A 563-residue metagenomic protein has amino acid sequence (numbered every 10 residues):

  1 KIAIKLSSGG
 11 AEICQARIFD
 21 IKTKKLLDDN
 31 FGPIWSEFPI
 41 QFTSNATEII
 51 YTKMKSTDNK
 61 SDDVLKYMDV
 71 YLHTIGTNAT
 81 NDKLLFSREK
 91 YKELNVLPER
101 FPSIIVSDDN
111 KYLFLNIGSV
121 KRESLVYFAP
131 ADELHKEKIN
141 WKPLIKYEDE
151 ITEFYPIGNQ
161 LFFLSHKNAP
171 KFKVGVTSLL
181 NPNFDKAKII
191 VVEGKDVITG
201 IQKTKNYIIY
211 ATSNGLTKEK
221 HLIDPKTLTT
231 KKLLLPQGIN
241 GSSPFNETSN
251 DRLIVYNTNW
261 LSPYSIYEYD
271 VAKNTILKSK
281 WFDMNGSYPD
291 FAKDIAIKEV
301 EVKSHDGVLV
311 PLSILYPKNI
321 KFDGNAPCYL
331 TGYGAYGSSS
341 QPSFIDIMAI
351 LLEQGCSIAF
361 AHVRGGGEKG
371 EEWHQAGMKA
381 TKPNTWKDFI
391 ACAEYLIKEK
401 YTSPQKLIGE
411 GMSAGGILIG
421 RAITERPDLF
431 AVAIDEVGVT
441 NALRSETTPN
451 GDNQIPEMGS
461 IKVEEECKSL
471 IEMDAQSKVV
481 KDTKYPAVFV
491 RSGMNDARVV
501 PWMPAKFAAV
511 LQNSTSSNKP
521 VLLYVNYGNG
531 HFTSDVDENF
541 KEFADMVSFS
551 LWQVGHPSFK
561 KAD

Functional and structural regions predicted by a protein language model:
K1-K5, G32-T52, K90-N116, K142-L164 (+7 more regions): Conserved beta-propeller blade repeats
L6-I13, K24-N30, Y269-T275, W281-I408 (+3 more regions): Cap/lid segment of the alpha/beta-hydrolase catalytic domain
L6-Q15, F31-W35, T52-D69, N78 (+5 more regions): A flexible loop/linker signature enriched in serine peptidases of the S9 family
A11, F19-F38, D62-L65, H73-R100 (+4 more regions): Multi-bladed beta-propeller domains
E89-D185, V191-K195, Y207-I208, K484-Y485 (+1 more regions): Long hydrophobic segments that form regular secondary structure
Q160-F162, H166, K171-K173, D251-K280 (+1 more regions): Structured, non-catalytic alpha/beta "coupling" segments that mediate domain-domain communication and provide generic
F360-D563: Active-site-proximal cap/loop segments of hydrolase catalytic domains
